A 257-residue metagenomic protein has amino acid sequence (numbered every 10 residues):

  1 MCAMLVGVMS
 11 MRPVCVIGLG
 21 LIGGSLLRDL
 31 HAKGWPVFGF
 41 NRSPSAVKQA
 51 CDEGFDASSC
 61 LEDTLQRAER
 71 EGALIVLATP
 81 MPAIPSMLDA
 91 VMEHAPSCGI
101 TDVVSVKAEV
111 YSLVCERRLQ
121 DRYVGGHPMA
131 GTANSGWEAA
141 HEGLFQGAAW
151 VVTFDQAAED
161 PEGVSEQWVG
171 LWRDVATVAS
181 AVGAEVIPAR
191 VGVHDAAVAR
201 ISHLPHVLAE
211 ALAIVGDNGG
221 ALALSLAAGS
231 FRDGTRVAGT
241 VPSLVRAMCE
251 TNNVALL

Functional and structural regions predicted by a protein language model:
L5-L61, L65-R67, L74: NAD(P)+-binding Rossmann beta1-loop-alpha1 motif at the extreme N-terminus of oxidoreductases
F38-F40, S59, T101, V124 (+2 more regions): Hydrophobic/aromatic beta-strand patches that form the interior of the parallel beta-sheet core in alpha/beta enzyme
T64-T101: Rossmann-like NAD(P)-binding element
T79-M81, V104-S105, P128, D155 (+1 more regions): Short glycine-/small-residue-rich Rossmann-like dinucleotide-binding loops
M87-E138: Rossmann-like NAD(P)(H) cofactor-binding subdomain of soluble oxidoreductases
E142-G239: Internal alpha-helical scaffold of NAD(P)-dependent oxidoreductase catalytic cores
T235, G239-L257: NAD(P)-dependent Rossmann-like dehydrogenase/reductase catalytic/cofactor-binding core
